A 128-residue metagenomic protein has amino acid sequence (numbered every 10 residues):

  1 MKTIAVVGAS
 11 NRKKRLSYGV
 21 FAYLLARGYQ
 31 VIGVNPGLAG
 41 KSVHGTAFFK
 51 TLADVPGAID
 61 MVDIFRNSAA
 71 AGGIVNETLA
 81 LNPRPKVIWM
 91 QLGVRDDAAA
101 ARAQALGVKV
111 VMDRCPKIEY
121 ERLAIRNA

Functional and structural regions predicted by a protein language model:
K2, R27-Y29, N82-K86, L106-V108: A short helix->loop->beta-strand "cap" motif at the edges of active sites that frequently abuts
K14, Y23-V43: NAD(P)-binding Rossmann-fold cofactor-contacting core
K41-G57, D63-N76: Glycine-rich, highly charged phosphate/nucleotide-binding loops
S42-V43, I59-D60, A98-A101, I118-I125: Short, charged, surface-exposed secondary-structure boundary motifs
T78-A103: ADP-ribose/adenylate-binding Rossmann-like module
G107-A128: Active-site capping/gating segments
